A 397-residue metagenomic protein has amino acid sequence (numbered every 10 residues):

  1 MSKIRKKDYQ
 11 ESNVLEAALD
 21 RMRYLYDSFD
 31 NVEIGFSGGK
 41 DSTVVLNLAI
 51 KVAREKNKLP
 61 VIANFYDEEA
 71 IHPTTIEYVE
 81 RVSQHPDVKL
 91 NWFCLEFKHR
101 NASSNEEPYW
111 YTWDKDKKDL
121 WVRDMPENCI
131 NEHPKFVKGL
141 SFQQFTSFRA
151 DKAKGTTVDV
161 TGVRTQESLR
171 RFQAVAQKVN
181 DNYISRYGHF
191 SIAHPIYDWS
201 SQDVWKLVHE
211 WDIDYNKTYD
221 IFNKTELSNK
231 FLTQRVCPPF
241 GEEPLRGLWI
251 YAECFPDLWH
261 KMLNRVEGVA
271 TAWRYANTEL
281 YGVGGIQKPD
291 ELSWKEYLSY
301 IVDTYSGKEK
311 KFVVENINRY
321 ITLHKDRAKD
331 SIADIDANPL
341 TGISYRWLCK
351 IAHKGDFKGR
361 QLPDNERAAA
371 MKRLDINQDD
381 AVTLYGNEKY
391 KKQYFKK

Functional and structural regions predicted by a protein language model:
M1-G35, K40-K397: Nucleotide-activated chemistry modules centered on ATP-dependent adenylation/adenylyltransferase
